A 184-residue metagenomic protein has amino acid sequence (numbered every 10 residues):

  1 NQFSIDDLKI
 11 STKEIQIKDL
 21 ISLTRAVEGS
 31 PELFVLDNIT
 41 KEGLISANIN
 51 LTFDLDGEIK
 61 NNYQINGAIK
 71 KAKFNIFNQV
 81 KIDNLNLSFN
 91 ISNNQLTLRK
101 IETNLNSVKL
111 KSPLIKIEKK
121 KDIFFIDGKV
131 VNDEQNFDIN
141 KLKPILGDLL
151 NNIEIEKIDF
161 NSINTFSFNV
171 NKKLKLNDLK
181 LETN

Functional and structural regions predicted by a protein language model:
Q2, I76-K81, L105-K109: Solvent-exposed loop/turn segments connecting transmembrane beta-strands in outer-membrane beta-barrel proteins
F3-E58, Q64-N75, N94, K121-N184: Extended amphipathic, helix-rich lipid-handling scaffolds
Q79, I101, I115: Surface loops and adjacent helix of pleckstrin homology
I82-N86: Transmembrane beta-barrel architecture of outer membranes
N93-R99: Short, hydrophobic/aromatic-rich segments at coil-to-beta transitions
